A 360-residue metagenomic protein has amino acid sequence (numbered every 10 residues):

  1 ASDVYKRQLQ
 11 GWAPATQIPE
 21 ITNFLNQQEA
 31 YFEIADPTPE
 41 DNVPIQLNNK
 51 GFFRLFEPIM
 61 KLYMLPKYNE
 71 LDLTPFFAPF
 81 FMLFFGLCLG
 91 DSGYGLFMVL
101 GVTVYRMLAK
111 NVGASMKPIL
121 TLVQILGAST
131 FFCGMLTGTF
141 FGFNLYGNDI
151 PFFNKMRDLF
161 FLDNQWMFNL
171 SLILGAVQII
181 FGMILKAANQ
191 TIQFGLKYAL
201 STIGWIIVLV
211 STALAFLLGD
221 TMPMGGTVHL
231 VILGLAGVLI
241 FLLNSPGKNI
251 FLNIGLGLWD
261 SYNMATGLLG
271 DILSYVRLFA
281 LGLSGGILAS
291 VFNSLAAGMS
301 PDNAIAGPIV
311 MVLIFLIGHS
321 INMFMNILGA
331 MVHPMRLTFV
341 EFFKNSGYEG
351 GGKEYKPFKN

Functional and structural regions predicted by a protein language model:
A1-Y5: Short, small-residue-biased leader/transition segments that mark boundaries at the very start of proteins
Q10-A15: Short beta-strand-to-loop capping motifs
P19-N360: Conserved, carboxylate-rich catalytic/transport cores that coordinate ions
